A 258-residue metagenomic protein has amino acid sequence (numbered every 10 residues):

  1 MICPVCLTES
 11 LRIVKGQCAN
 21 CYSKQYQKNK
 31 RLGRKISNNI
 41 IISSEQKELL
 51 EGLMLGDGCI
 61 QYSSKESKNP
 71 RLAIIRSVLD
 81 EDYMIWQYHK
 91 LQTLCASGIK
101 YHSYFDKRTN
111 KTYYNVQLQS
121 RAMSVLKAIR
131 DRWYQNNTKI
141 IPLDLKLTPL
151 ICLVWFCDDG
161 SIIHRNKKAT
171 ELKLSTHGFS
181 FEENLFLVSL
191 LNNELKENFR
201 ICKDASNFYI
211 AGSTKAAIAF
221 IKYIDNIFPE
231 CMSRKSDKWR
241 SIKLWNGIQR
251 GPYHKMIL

Functional and structural regions predicted by a protein language model:
M1-R31: BZIP DNA-binding basic region
N20-S23, Q27-L258: Internal intein/HINT superfamily modules and their associated LAGLIDADG
